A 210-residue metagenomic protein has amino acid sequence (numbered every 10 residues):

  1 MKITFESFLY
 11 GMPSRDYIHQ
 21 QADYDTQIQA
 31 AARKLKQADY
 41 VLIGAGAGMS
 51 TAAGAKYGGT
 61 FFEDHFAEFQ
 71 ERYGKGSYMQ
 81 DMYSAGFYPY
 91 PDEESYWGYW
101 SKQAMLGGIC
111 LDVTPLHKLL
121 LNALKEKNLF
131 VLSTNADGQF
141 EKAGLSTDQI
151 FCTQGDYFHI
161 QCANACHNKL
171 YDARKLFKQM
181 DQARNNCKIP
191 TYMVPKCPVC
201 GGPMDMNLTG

Functional and structural regions predicted by a protein language model:
M1-G210: Conserved catalytic core of sirtuin-type NAD+-dependent deacylases
